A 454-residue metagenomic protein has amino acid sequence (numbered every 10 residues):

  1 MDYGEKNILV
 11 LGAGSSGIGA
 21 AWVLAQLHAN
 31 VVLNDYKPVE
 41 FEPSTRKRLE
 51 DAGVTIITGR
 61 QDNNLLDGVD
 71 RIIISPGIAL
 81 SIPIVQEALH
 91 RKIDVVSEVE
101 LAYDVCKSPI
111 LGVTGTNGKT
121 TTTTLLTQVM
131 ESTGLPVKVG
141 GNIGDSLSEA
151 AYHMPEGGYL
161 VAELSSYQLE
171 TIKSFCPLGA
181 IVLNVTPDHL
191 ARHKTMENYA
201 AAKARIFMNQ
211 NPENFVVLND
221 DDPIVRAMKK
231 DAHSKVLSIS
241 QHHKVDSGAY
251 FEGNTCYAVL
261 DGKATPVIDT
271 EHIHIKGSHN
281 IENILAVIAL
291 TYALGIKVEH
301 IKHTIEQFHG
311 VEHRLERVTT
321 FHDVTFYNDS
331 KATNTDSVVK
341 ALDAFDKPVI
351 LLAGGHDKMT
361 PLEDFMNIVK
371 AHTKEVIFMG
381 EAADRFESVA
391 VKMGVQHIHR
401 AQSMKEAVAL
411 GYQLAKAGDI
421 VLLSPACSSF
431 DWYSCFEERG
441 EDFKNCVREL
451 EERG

Functional and structural regions predicted by a protein language model:
M1-S97, L101, R453: N-terminal leader/targeting and accessory segments in enzymes
D2-N7, G17-L27, I268-T373: Nucleotide phosphate-binding/pyrophosphate-handling subdomain across enzymes that bind or process nucleotide phosphates
L24, I72, V113, N142 (+12 more regions): Residue-level signal for inorganic ion chemistry
A25-Q26, N63-D67, P76-D220, I224-K235 (+3 more regions): Phosphate-binding loop of NTP-binding sites
N30-D35, V139, V161, S238 (+1 more regions): Short beta-strand "acidic-cap" motif of Rossmann-like dinucleotide-binding folds
N30-K37, V216-D220, L352-A353, H372-E381: Short internal beta-strands
R46-K47, E363-G418, G454: C-terminal helical cap/extension that packs against the catalytic core of soluble nucleotide-cofactor enzymes
G59-R60, V96-E100, H233-F251, T304-E306 (+2 more regions): Beta-strand->loop->alpha-helix junctions that form or flank phosphate-binding loops in nucleotide-handling enzymes
